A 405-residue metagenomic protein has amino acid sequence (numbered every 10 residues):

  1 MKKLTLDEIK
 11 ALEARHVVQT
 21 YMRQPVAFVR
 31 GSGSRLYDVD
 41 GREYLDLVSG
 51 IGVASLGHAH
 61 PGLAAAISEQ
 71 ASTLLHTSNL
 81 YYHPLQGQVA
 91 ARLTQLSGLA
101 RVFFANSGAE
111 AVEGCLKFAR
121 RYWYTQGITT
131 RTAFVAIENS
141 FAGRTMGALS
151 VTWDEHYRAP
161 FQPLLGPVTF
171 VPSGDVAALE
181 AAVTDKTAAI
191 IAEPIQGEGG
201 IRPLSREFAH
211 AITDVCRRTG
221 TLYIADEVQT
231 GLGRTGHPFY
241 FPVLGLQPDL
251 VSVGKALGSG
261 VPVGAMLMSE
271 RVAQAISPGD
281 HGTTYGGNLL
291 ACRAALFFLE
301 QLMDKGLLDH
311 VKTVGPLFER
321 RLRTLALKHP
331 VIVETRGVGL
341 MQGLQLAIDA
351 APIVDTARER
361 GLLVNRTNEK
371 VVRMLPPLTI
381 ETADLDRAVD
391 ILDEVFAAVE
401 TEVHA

Functional and structural regions predicted by a protein language model:
M1-A405: Conserved N-terminal phosphate-binding loop of PLP-dependent enzymes in the Aspartate aminotransferase
